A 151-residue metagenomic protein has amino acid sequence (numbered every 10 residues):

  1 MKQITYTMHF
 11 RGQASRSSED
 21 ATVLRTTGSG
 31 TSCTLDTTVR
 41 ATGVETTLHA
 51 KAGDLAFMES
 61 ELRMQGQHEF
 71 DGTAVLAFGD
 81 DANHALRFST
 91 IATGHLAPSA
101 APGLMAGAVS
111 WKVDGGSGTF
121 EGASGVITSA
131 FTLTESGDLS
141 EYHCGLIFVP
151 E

Functional and structural regions predicted by a protein language model:
M1-E151: Beta-strand-enriched cores of mature, soluble protein domains
